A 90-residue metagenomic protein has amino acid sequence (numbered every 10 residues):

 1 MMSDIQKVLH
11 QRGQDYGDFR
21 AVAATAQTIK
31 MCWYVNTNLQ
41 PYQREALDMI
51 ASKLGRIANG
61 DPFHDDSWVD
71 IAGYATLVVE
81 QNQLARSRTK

Functional and structural regions predicted by a protein language model:
M1-K90: Intrinsically disordered, low-complexity regulatory regions that flank transcription factor DNA-binding cores
